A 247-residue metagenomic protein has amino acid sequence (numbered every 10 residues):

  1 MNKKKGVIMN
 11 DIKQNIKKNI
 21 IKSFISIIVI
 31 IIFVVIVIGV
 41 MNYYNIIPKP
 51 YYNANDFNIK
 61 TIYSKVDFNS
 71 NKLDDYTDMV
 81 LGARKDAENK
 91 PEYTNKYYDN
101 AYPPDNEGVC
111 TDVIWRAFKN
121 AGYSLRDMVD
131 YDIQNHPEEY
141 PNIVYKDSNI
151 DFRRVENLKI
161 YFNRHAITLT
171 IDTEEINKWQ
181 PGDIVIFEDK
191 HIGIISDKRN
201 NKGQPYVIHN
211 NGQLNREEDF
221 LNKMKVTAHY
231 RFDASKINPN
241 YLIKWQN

Functional and structural regions predicted by a protein language model:
M1-I8: Short, Lys/Arg-enriched N-terminal segments with co-localized hydrophobic residues within the first ~10-30 amino acids
D11-F33: N-terminal Sec-pathway targeting helices
I32-N42: Hydrophobic alpha-helical membrane-insertion segments, chiefly the h-region of N-terminal signal peptides
Y44-K159: N-terminal capping segments
K119-L125, N200-N201, K236-N238: Bacterial peptidoglycan biogenesis and beta-lactam-recognition machinery
Q134-Q213: ...with weaker cross-activation on analogous glycine-rich loops/strands in unrelated enzymes
Q204-N215, D219-N247: Low-complexity, Gly/Ser/Thr/Pro-rich intrinsically disordered linker/tail segments
